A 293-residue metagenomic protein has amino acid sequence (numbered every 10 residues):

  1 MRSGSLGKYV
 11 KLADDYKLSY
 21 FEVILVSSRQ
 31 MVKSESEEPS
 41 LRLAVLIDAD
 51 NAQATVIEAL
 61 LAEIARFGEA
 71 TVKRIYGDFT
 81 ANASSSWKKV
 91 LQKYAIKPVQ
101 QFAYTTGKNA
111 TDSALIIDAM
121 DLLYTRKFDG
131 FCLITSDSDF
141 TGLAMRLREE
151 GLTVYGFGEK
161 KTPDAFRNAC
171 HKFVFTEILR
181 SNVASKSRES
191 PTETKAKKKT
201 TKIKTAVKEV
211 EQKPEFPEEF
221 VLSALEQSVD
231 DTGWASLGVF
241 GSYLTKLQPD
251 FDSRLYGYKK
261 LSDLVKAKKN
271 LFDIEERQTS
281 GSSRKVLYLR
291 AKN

Functional and structural regions predicted by a protein language model:
G4-G7: Residue-identity detector for glycine
Y16, Y20-Y124, M145, T153: Domain-level signal for Mg2+-assisted phosphodiester chemistry and nucleotide/NA-binding surfaces in nucleic-acid
S19, L25-S40, L179-P214: Intrinsically disordered, low-complexity linkers and terminal tails enriched in Pro/Gly and often acidic or mixed-charge
V45, Q53-V56, L60, A83 (+11 more regions): Helical mechanochemical/support elements of P-loop NTPase systems and associated helical scaffolds
G107-A169, T245-L255: Compact, basic/aliphatic-enriched, mixed alpha/beta core segments that act as assembly/interaction modules in small
M145-R188, F272, Q278-T279, L287: Intrinsically disordered, low-complexity glycine/proline-rich and charged
E189-N293: N-terminal regulatory modules in eukaryotic regulatory proteins
